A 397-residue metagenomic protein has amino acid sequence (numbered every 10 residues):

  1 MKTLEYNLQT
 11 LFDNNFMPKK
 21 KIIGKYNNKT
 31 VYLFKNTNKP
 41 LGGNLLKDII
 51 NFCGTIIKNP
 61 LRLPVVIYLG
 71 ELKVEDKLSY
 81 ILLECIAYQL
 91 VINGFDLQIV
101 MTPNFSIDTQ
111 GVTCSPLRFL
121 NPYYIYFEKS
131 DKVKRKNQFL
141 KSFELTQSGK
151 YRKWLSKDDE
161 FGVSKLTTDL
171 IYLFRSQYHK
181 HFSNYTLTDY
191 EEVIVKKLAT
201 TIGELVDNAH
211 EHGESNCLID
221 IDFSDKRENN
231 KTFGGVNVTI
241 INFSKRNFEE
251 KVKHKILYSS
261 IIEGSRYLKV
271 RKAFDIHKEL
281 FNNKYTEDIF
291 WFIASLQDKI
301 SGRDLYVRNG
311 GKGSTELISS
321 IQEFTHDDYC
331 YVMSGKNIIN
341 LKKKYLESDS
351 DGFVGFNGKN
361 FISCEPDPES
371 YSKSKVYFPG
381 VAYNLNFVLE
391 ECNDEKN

Functional and structural regions predicted by a protein language model:
M1-T30, E249-K312, E316-N397: Flexible, glycine-/charge-rich segments associated with ATP-binding catalytic modules
M1-Y123, P366-N397: N-terminal assembly/transducer modules of large multi-domain enzymes, emphasizing dimerization/partner-binding
V66-G70, I99-P103, A199, G203-E204 (+3 more regions): Extended hydrophobic secondary-structure segments that form protein cores and membrane-embedded regions
I86, E192-N229, S314-E323: Conserved ATP-binding N-box helix of the HATPase_c
R118-T168: Internal, well-ordered alpha/beta segment that forms a basic, Gly-enriched binding/recognition surface
I125-F127, V133, E160, E191 (+3 more regions): Regulatory and interdomain segments flanking nucleotide-handling catalytic cores in signaling/defense enzymes
E160-V193: Intrinsically disordered, low-complexity linker/loop segments enriched in Gly/Pro and charged/polar residues
V206-S260, K272-K278, D367-S372: ATP-lid-like helix-loop hinge signature
